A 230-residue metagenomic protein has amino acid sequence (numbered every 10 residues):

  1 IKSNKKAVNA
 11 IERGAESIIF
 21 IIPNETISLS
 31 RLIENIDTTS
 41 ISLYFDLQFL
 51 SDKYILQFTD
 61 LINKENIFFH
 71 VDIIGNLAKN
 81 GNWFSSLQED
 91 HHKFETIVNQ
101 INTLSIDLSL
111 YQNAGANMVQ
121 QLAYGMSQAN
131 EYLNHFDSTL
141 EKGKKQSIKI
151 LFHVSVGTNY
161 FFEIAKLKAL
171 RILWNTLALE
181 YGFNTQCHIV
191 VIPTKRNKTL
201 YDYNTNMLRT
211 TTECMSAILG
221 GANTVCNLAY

Functional and structural regions predicted by a protein language model:
I1-V156, T224-L228: Catalytic alpha/beta active-site cores
I11, A217-I218: Non-catalytic positions within long, well-ordered alpha-helices that form the structural scaffold/packing of enzyme
G14, W174, G220: Conserved, mostly hydrophobic/aromatic
N102, C187, G220: Acidic-glycine-rich active-site phosphate/pyrophosphate-binding loop
A123-N197, T205: Gly/Pro-rich turn-and-neighbor structural signature
Y201-C214: Active-site-adjacent loop and "lid" segments of alpha/beta metabolic enzymes
T212, G221-Y230: Active-site or pore-adjacent capping/gating segments
